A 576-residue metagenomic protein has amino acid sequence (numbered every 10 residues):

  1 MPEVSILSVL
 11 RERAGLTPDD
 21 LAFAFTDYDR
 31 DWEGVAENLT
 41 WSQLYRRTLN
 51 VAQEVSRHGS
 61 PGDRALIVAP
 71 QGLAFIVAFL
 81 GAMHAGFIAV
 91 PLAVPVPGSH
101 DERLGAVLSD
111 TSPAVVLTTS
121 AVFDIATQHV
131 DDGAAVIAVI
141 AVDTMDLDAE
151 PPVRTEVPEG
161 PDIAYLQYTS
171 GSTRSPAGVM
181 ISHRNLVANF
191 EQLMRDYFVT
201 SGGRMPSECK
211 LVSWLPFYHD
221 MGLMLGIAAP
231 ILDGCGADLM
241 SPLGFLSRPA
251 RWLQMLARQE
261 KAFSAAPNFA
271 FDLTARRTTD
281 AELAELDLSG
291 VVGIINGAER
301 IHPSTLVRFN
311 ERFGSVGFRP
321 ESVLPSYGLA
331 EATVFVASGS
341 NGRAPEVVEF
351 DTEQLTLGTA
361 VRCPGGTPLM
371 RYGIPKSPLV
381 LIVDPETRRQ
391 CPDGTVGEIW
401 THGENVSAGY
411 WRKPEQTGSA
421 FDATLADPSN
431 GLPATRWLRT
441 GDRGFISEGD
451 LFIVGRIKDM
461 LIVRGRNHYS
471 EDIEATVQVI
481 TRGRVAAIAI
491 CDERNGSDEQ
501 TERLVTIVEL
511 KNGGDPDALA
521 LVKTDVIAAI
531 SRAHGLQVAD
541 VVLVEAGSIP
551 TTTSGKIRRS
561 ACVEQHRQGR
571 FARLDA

Functional and structural regions predicted by a protein language model:
P18-L21, E150-S175, N185, N189 (+2 more regions): Conserved pre-ATP/AMP-binding loop-to-beta segment of ANL
F23-I76, L80, P97-G105, V157 (+1 more regions): Conserved AMP-binding/adenylate-forming core of the ANL superfamily
R57, A85-E150, P267-N268, L273 (+1 more regions): Structural core segment of the AMP-binding/adenylate-forming
F190-K210, F217-A262, R277-D280: Conserved AMP-binding/adenylation subdomain of ANL enzymes
K261-A265, R277-G365, L379, R388: Gly/Ser/Thr-rich phosphate-binding loop
M370-P378, P385-G394, E398-V463: Conserved ATP-binding/catalytic segment of the ANL
G441-R443, M460, V479-K511, A539-D540: C-terminal boundary motif of the adenylate-forming
V505-T506, I527-A576: Conserved C-terminal "lid"/linker of ANL adenylate-forming enzymes
